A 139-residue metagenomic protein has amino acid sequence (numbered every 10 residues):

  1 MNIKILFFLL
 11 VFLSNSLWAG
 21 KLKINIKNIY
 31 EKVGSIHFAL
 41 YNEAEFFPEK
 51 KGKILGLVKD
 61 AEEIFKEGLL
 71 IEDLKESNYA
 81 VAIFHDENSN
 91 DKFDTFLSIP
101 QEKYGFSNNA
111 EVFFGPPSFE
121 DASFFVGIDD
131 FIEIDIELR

Functional and structural regions predicted by a protein language model:
K4-S14: Sec-dependent N-terminal signal peptides
W18-A44, T95-R139: Primarily secretory-pathway and cell-envelope proteins
N28, L70-K75: Short, flexible loop/turn segments at beta-strand junctions in immunoglobulin-like and fibronectin type III
E43-F47, N88: Change "in extracellular beta-sheet-rich domains … of secreted and cell-surface proteins" to "in beta-sheet-rich domains
F46-V58: Aromatic-rich carbohydrate-binding modules that target alpha-glucans
K59-F65, V126-I128: Short proline/glycine- and polar residue-rich coil/turn motifs
S77-I83: A short tyrosine-centered beta-strand micro-motif
E87-T95: Acidic, glycine-anchored loop motifs typical of Ca2+
